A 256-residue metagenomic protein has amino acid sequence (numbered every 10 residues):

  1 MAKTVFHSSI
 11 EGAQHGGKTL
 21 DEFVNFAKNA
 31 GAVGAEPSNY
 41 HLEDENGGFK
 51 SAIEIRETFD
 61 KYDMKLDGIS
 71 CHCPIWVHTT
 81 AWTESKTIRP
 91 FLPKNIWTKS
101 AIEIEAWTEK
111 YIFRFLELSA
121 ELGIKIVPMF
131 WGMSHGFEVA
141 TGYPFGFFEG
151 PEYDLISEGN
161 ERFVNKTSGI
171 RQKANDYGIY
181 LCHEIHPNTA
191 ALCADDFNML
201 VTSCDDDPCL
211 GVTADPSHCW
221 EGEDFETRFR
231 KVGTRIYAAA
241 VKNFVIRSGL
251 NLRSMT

Functional and structural regions predicted by a protein language model:
A2-I10, V33-P37, L66-C71, V127-M129 (+3 more regions): Hydrophobic faces of well-ordered beta-strands that scaffold small-molecule active sites in alpha/beta enzyme cores
K3, E22-A32: A short, Lys/Arg-enriched amphipathic alpha-helix followed by its capping loop at the start of a domain
S9-E11, N39-H41, H72-I75, W131-H135 (+3 more regions): Active-site-proximal loop/turn and secondary-structure-junction residues that shape catalytic pockets, frequently
E11-K18, V24, E45-G48, A194-N198 (+1 more regions): Gly/Pro-rich active-site loop or hairpin
G17, E22, T80-V212: Active-site acidic/histidine proton-transfer and metal-coordination neighborhood in alpha/beta enzyme cores
E22-N25, N46-D67, Y111-K125, D224-Y237: Short amphipathic alpha-helices and their capping/turn segments at secondary-structure boundaries
E36-K61, W82, W131-E138: Glycine-rich, proline-tolerant flexible connector loops at the mouths of alpha/beta enzymes
P74-A81, M133-V139, E221, F244-M255: Flexible glycine/acidic-rich beta-alpha junction loops that bind and position SAM and/or redox cofactors in anaerobic
